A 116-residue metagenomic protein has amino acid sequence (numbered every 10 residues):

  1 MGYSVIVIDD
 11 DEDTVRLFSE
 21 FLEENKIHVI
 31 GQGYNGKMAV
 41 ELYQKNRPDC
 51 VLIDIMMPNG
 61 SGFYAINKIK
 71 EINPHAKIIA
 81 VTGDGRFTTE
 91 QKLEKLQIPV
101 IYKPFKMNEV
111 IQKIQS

Functional and structural regions predicted by a protein language model:
D9, D54: Active-site residues of response regulator receiver
E12-G31: Two-component/phosphorelay signaling modules centered on CheY-like receiver
N35-M38, N59-Y64: Acidic catalytic/metal-coordinating carboxylates
E41, F63-P74: Short amphipathic alpha-helix used as the core "switch/output" element in two-component signaling
Y43, I55-M57: Residue immediately C-terminal to the conserved phosphorylatable aspartate in receiver
N46-L52: Active-site beta3 strand of CheY-like receiver
F105-I114: C-terminal output helix
